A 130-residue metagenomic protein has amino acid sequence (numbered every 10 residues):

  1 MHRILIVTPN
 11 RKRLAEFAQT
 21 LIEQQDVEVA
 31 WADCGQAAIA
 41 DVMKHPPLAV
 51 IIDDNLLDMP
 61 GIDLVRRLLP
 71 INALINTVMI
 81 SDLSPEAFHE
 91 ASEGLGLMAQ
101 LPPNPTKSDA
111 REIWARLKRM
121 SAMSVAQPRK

Functional and structural regions predicted by a protein language model:
R11-A30: Two-component/phosphorelay signaling modules centered on CheY-like receiver
Q19-E23, D41, A91: Alpha-helical interaction/dimerization surfaces of two-component signaling modules
D33-A49: Acidic, metal-coordinating helix/loop segments flanking the phosphotransfer/catalytic sites of two-component signaling
M43-H45, R67-L74, L95: Conserved phosphotransfer cores of two-component systems
L48-L68, P85-A87: Conserved phosphotransfer microenvironments
V50, T77, Q100-L101: Two-component signal transduction core modules
D63, S81-P105: Alpha4 helix (beta4-alpha4-beta5 surface) of REC/receiver domains from two-component response regulators
A87, P105-S121: C-terminal output helix
